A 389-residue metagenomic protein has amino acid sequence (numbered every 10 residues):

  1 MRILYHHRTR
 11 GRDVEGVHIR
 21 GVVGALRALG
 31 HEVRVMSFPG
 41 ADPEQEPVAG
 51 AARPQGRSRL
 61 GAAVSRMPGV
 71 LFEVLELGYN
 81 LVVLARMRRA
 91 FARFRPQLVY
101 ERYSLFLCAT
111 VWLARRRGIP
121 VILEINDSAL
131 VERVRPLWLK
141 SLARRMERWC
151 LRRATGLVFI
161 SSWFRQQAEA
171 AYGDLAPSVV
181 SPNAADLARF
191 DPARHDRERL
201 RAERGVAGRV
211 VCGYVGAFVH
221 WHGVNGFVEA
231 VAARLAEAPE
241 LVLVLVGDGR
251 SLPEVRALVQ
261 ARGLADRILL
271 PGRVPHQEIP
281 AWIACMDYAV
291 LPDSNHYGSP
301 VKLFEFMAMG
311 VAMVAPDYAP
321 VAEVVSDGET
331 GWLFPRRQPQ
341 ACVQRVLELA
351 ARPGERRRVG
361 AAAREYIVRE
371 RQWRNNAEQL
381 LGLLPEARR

Functional and structural regions predicted by a protein language model:
M1-V48, G156: N-terminal subdomain of nucleotide-sugar transferases
L4, V206-H222, F227-V231, V244: Conserved donor-binding/catalytic core segment of Leloir-type glycosyltransferases
L81, A85-A92, C108, W112-R116 (+1 more regions): Membrane-proximal helix-turn-helix segments that form the acceptor-binding/catalytic region of lipid-linked
W163, A184: Carbohydrate-associated surface elements
E254-Q277: Nucleotide-activated donor-binding/catalytic signature segment of Leloir-type glycosyltransferases, i.e., the conserved
Y288, A312-A315: Short hydrophobic beta-strand element within catalytic cores of glycosyltransferases and related nucleotide-activated
S326-G328, W332-P339, E348-G354: Conserved acidic donor-binding segment of nucleotide-sugar-dependent glycosyltransferases
A341, E348, E355-E370, Q379: A short, well-ordered alpha-helix in the C-terminal region of glycosyltransferases
